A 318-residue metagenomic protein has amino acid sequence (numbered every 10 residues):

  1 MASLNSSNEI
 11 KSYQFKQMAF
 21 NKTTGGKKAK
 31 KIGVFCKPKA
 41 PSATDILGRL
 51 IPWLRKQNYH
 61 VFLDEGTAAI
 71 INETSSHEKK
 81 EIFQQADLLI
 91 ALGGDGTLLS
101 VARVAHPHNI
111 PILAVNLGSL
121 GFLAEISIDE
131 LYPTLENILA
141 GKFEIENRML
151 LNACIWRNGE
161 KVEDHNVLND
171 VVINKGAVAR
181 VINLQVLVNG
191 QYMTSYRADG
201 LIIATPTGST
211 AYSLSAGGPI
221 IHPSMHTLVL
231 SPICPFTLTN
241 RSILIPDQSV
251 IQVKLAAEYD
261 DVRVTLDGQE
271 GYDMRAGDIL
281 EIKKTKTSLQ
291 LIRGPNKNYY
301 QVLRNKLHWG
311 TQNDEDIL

Functional and structural regions predicted by a protein language model:
A2-L4, N8-L88, D129-E144, I155-H165 (+1 more regions): ATP/NTP phosphate-donor binding region
V34, A91, I203: Redox-cofactor binding/interface segments in oxidoreductases and associated redox assembly factors
A43-T44, G96-V101, T210-L214: Short glycine/serine/threonine-rich phosphate/pyrophosphate-binding segments that cradle anionic phosphate groups
L89, I112, L201-I202: Short, well-ordered beta-strand core segments
S100, A105-V115, F122: Gly/Ser-rich helix-loop-strand patches that form or flank binding pockets for ribonucleotide-derived cofactors
L120-D199: Catalytic core of DAGKc-family lipid kinases
I173, N189-Y192, L238-L318: ATP/nucleoside-binding phosphotransfer catalytic cores, i.e., glycine-rich phosphate-binding loops
T194-A198, I202-T239: Gly/Ser/Thr-rich active-site loops/lids in small-molecule metabolic enzymes that frequently grip phosphoryl groups
